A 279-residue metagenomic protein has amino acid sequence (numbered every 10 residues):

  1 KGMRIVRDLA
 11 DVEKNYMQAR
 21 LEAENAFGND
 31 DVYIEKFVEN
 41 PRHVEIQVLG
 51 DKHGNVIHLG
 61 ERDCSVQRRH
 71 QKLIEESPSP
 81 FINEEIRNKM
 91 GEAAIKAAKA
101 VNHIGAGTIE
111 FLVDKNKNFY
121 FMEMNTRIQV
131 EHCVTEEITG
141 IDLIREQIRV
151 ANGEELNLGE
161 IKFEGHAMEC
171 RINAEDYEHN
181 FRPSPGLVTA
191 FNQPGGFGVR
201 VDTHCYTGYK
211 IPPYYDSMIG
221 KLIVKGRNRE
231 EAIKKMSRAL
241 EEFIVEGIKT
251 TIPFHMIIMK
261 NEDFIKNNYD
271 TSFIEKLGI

Functional and structural regions predicted by a protein language model:
M3-I279: ATP-dependent carboxylate activation and anion-phosphoryl transfer catalytic cores that bind Mg-ATP to form
